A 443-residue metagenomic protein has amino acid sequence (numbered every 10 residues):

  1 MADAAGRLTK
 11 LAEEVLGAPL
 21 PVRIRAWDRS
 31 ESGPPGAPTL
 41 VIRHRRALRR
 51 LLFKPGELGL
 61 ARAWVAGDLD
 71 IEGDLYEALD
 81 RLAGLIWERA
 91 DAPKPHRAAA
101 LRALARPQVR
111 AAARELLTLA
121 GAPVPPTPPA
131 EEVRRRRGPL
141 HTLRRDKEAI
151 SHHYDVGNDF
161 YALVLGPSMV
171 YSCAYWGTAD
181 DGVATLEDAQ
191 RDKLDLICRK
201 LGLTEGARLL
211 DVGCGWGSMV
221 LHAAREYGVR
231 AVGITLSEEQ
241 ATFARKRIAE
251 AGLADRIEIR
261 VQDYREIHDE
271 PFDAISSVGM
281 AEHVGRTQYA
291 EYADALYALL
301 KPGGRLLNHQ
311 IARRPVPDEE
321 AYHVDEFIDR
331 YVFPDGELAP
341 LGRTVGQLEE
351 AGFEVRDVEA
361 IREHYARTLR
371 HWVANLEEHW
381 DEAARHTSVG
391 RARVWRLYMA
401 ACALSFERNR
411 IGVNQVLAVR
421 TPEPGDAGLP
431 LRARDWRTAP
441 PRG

Functional and structural regions predicted by a protein language model:
M1-D181, D188-Q190, L196: Feature captures hydrophobic
I197, I275-G279: Hydrophobic beta-strand segment of the Class I
E205-G213: Conserved class I S-adenosyl-L-methionine
W216-Y227: Conserved SAM-binding loop of SAM-dependent methyltransferases across substrates and taxa, primarily the Class I
R265-I275: A short acidic, Gly/Pro-enriched loop at the edge of an enzyme's catalytic core that lines a small-molecule cofactor
A290-P302: A short glycine-rich, Lys/Arg-flanked "PGG" loop and its adjoining helix->strand segment in the class I
G303-I311: Conserved beta-strand signature within the Rossmann-like core of class I S-adenosyl-L-methionine
I311-D426, D435: Substrate-binding/catalytic lobe of Class I Rossmann-like enzymes that use SAM or dcSAM, i.e., the mid-to-C-terminal
